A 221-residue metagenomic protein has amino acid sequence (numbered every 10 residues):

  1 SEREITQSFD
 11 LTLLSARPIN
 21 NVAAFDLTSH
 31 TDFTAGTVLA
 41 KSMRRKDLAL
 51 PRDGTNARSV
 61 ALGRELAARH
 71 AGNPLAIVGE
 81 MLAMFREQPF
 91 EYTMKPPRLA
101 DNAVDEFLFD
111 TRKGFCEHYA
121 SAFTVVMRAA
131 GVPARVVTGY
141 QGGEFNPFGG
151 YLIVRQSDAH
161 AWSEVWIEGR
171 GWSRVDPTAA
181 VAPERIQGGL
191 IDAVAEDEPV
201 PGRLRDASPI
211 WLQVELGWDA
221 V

Functional and structural regions predicted by a protein language model:
E2-D110, A130, I210: Acidic low-complexity segments
T28, K95, R135-G139, W166-E168 (+1 more regions): Generic beta-strand/beta-sheet core signal
L50-P51, P89-E91, E144-V221: Juxtamembrane membrane-insertion context
L62-R69, M84, F107, A122-A130 (+3 more regions): A structural boundary/capping signal
N73, E91, F123-V126, D158: Active-site-proximal, structured, solvent-exposed surfaces of multi-pass membrane proteins that position macromolecular
M81, R112-Y140, S163: Cysteine-centered nucleophilic/redox motifs
L99, Y140-Q141: Conserved beta-strand edge residues that scaffold enzyme active sites
E106-F115, G150-V154: Short, contiguous acidic/charged loop-to-helix segments that flank catalytic cores in large enzymes
